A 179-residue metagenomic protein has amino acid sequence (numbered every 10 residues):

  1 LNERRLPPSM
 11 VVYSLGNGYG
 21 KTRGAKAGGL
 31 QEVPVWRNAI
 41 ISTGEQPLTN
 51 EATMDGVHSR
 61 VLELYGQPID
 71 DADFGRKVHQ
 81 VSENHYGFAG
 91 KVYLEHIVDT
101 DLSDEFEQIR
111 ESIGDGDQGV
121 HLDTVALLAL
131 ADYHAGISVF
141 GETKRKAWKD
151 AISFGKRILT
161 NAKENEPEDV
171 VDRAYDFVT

Functional and structural regions predicted by a protein language model:
E3, P8-A25, L48-T179: Extended alpha-helical interface modules used as scaffolds for assembling large macromolecular complexes
P34-W36, D101: A generic structural signal for tightly packed, nonpolar segments enriched in small/aliphatic residues
R37-E45, E63: Structural recognition of the conserved hydrophobic beta-strand(s) that form the central parallel beta-sheet of P-loop
